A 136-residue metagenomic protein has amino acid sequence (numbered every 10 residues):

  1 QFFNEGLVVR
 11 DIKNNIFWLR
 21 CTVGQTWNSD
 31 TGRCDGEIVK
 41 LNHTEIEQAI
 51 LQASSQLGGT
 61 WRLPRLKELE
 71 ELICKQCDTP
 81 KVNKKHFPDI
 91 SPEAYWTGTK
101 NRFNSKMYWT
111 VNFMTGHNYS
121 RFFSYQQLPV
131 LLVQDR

Functional and structural regions predicted by a protein language model:
Q1-F3, P88-D89, Y125: Short solvent-exposed loop/turn micro-motifs enriched in small/polar/acidic residues
Q1-V9, R136: N-terminal module-boundary/linker segments of secreted carbohydrate-active enzymes
L7, I12-R62, L66-L69, I73-K75 (+1 more regions): Short aromatic-cysteine micro-motif
E47-R62, L66-T115, D135: An exposed tryptophan-centered "aromatic clamp" motif
A94-W96, R121-R136: Short, structured beta-strand segments at or near domain termini in extracellular proteins/domains
H117-Y119: Eukaryotic intrinsically disordered and solvent-exposed regulatory patches
